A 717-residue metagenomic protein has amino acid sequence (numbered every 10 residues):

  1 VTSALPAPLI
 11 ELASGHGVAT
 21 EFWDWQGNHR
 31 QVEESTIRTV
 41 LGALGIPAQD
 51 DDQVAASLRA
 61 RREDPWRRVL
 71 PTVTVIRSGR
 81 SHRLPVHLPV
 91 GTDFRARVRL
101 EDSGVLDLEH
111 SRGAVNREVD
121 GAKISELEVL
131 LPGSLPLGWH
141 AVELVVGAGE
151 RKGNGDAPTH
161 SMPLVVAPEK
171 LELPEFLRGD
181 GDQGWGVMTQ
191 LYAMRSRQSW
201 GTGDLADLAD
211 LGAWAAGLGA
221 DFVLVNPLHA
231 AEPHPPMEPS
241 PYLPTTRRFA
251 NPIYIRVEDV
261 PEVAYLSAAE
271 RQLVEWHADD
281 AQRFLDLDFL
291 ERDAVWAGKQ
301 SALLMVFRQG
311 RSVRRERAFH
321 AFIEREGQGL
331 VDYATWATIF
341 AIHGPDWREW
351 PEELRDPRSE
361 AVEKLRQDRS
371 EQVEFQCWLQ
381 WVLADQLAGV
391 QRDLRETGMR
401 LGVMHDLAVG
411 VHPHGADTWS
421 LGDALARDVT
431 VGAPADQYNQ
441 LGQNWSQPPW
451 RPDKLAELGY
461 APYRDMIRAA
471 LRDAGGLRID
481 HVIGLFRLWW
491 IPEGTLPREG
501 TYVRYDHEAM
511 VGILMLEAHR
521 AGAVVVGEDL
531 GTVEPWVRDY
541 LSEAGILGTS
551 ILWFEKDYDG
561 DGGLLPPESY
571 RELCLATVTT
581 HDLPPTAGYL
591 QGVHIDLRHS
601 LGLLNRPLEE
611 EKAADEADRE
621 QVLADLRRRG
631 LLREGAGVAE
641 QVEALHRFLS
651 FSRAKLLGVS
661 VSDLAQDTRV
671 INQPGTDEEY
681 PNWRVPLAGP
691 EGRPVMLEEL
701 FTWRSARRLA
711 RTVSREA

Functional and structural regions predicted by a protein language model:
V1-P65: Long, contiguous interaction/targeting segments characteristic of exported/extracellular or secretory-pathway proteins
A19, D221, R400-G402, G476 (+2 more regions): Residue-level detector of anion-binding/catalytic polar loops
W23, P174-E175, R197, H412-P413 (+3 more regions): Short helix/loop capping segments that flank catalytic or ligand/cofactor-binding pockets
A43-S103, D107-L144, G153, P163-S420: Acidic/aromatic-lined carbohydrate-recognition and catalytic surfaces of CAZymes acting on diverse glycans
G91, H234-A384, G410-G658, S662-L664 (+2 more regions): Alpha-amylase-like alpha-glycosidases and glucanotransferases acting on alpha-linked glucans and related
G149, N154-T159: Short, exposed coil/turn segments at beta-strand boundaries within extracellular/luminal domains
Q666-A717: Structured C-terminal cap/extension of enzyme domains
